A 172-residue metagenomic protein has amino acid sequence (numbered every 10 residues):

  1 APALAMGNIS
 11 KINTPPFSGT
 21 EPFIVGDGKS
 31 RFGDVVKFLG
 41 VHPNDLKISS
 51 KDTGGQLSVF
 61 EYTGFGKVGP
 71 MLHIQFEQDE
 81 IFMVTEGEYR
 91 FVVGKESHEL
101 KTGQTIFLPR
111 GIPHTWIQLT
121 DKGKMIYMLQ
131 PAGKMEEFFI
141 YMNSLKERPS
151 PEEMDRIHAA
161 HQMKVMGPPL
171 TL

Functional and structural regions predicted by a protein language model:
A1-I12: N-terminal export signals
S10-G33: Short N-terminal segments immediately surrounding and downstream of signal-peptide cleavage
G33-L72: A short glycine-rich, His/Asp/Glu-containing loop-to-beta-strand
E61-G66, I74-F91, M128: Short, conserved beta-strand element in jelly-roll/cupin
P70-L72, V93-H98: Short beta-strand segments
I81, K95-P113: Short acidic-glycine-tyrosine-enriched beta hairpin
T115, L119-L172: Double-stranded beta-helix
